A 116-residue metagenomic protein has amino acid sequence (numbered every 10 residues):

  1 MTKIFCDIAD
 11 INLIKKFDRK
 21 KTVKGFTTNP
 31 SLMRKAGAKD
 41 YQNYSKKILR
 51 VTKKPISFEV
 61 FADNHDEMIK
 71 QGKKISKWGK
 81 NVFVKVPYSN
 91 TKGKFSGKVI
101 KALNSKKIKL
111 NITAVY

Functional and structural regions predicted by a protein language model:
T2, I8-K15, K20-V23, T27-N111 (+1 more regions): Active-site beta->alpha loop and helix N-cap motifs at the rims of alpha/beta catalytic domains
